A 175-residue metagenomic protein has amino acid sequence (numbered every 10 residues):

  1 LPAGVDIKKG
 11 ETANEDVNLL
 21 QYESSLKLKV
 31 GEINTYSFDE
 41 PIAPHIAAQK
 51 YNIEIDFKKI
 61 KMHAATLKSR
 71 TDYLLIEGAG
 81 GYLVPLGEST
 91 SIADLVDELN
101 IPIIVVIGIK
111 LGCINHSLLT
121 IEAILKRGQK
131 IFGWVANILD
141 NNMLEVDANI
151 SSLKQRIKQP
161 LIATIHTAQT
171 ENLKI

Functional and structural regions predicted by a protein language model:
L1-E54, K58, A65: N-terminal phosphate/diphosphate-binding loop that engages ATP/GTP or pyrophosphate donors across diverse enzyme folds
P2-V5, K110, L139, Q169: Short, glycine/serine-rich, charged loops/turns that create anion-binding and catalytic segments at active sites
I33-Y36, G78, T164-T167: Conserved beta-strand termini and adjacent loop/short-helix elements that scaffold enzyme active sites in alpha/beta
I42, K154-L173: Beta-strand-loop-alpha "switch" segments that mediate conformational coupling across diverse proteins
A43-L86, A93: Phosphate-binding/switch loop-helix module in NTP-utilizing enzymes
A48-K50, A148, E171-I175: Short, surface-exposed amphipathic charged segments that create phosphate/polyanion-binding patches used for binding
I60-A64, S117-T120, E171, I175: Generic hydrophobic alpha-helical segments
Y73, G78-Q159, A163: Conserved catalytic-core segment of NTP-binding enzymes
